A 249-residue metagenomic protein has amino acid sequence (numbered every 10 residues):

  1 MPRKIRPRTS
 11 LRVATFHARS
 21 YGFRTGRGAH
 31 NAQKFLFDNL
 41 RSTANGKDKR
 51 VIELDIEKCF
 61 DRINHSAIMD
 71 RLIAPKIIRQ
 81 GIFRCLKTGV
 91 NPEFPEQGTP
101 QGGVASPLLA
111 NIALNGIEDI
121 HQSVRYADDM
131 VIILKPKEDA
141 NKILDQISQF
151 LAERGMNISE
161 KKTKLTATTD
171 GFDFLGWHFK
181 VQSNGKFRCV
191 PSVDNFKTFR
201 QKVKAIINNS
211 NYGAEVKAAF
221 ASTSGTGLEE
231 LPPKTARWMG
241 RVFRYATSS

Functional and structural regions predicted by a protein language model:
P2-T15, D119-I120, A221-T223: Short, compositionally biased segments
P7, E57, H178: Anionic group-transfer/hydrolysis microenvironments
T15-R19, R24, N31-G171: Conserved polymerase palm-domain catalytic core
A67-I68, Y126-D129, K202, T223-E230: A general alpha-helix detector
K76, P100, V104, Y212-F220 (+1 more regions): Structural motif
R154-T226: A conserved non-catalytic segment of reverse transcriptases and RNA-directed RNA polymerases corresponding to the late
A218-S249: Non-catalytic, peripheral interaction segments enriched in hydrophobic/basic residues
